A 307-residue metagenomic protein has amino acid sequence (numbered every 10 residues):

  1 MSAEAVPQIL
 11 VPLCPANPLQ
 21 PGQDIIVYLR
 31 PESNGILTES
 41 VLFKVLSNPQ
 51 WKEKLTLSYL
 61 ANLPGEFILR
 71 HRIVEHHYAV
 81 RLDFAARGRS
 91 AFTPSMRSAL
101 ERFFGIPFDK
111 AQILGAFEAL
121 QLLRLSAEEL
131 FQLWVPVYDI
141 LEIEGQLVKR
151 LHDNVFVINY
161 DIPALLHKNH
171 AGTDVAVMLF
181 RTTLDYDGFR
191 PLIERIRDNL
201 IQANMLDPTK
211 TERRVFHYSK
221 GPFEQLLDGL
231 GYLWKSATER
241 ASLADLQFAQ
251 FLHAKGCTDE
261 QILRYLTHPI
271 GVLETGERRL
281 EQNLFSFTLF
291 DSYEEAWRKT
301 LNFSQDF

Functional and structural regions predicted by a protein language model:
M1-F307: Non-catalytic terminal and connector segments of soluble metabolic enzymes
